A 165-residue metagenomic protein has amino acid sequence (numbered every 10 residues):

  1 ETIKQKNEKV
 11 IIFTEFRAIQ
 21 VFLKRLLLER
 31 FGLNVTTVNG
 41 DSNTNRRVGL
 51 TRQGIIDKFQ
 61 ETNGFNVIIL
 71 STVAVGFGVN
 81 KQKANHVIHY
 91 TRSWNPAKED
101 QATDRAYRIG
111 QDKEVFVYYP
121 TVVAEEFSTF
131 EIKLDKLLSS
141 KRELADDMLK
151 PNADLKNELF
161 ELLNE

Functional and structural regions predicted by a protein language model:
E1-L26: Conserved helicase/translocase motor-coupling segment
K9, N34, E114-F116: Residues at the starts of beta-strands that form the adenosine-phosphate
I11-F13, V21, G32-V75: Conserved helicase ATPase core of P-loop NTP-dependent helicases/translocases
E15, L23, V48-T51, K98-E99 (+2 more regions): Residues at alpha-helix caps and immediate loop-helix transition turns in enzyme cores, especially N- and C-cap
Q20-K24, I56, T62, N66-T91 (+1 more regions): SF2 helicase motor core recognition
L27-F31: Short, surface-exposed basic-aromatic patches at helix termini and helix-loop junctions that form
V38, Y90, P120: Hydrophobic residues at beta-strand termini and immediately following loops that shape nucleotide-binding pockets
W94-E165: A conserved SF2-helicase RecA2
